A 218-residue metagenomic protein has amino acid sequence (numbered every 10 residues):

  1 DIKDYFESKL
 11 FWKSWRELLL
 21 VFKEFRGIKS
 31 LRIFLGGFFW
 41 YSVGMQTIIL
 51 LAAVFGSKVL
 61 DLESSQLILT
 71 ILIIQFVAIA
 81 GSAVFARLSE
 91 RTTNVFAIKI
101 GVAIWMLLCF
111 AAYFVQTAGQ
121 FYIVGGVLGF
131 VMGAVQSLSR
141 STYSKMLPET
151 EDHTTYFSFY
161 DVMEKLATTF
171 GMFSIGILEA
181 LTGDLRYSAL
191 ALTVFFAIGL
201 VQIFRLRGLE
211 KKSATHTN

Functional and structural regions predicted by a protein language model:
D1-L35: Juxtamembrane intracellular "pre-TM" segments in multi-pass secondary transporters
L50-Q66: Short amphipathic helix-loop junctions that connect adjacent transmembrane helices in Major Facilitator Superfamily/SLC
A80-N94, E179: Helix-to-loop junctions at the C-terminal end of transmembrane segments in multipass secondary transporters
F96-A111: Structural signature of the two symmetry-related core transmembrane helices
Y113-G125: Helix-loop junctions at membrane interfaces in 12-TM secondary transporters
A134-P148: Intracellular juxtamembrane helix-capping segments at the cytosolic ends of symmetry-related transmembrane helices
I177-F196: A membrane-interface helix-boundary motif in multi-pass transporters
L190-N218: Multi-pass alpha-helical transporter architecture, strongest for 12-TM Major Facilitator/SLC carriers used
